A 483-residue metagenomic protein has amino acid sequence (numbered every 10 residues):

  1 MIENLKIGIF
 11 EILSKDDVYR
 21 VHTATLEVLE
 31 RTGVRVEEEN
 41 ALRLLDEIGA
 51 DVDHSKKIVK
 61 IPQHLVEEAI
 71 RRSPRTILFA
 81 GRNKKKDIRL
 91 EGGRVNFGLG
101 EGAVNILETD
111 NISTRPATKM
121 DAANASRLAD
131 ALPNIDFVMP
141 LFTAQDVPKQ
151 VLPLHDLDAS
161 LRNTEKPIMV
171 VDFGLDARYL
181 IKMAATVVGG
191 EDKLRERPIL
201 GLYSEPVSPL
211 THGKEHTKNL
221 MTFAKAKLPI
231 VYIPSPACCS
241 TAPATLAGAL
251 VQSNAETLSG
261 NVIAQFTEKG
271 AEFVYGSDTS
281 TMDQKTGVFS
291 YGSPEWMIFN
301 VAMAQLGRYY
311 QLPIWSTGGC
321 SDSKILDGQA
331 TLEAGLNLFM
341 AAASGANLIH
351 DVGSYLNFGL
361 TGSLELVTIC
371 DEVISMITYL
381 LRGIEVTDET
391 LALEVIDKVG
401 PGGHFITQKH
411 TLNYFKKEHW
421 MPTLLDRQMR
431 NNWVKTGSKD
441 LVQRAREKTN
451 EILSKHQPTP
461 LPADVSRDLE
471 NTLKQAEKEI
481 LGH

Functional and structural regions predicted by a protein language model:
K6-F10, T286-Y291, G319-L326, S354-L366: Short beta-alpha connecting loops at secondary-structure transitions that line or flank enzyme active sites
E11-A24, T32, E37-L44, E365-H483: Catalytic-core signal marking the mid-to-C-terminal active-site face
D17-Y19, L26, R89-D110, Y309-S321: N-terminal small/glycine-rich loop or linker at the start of catalytic domains across soluble metabolic enzymes
V21-A24, V28-R35, I48, A69-T76 (+13 more regions): Change "in soluble alpha/beta enzymes" to "in soluble alpha/beta proteins
R35-L42, S55-K56, D136, R195-E196 (+7 more regions): Flexible, glycine/charged-enriched surface loops at secondary-structure junctions
N40-R43, E47-I112: Glycine-rich, N-terminal phosphate-binding loop and its surrounding beta-alpha-beta segment
P116-A343, N347: Helix-rich catalytic cores of soluble enzyme domains
T279, F299-D322, N347-Y355, G362-M376 (+1 more regions): A glycine- and small/hydrophobic-rich beta-loop-beta segment that serves as a flexible "lid/hinge" or phosphate-binding
